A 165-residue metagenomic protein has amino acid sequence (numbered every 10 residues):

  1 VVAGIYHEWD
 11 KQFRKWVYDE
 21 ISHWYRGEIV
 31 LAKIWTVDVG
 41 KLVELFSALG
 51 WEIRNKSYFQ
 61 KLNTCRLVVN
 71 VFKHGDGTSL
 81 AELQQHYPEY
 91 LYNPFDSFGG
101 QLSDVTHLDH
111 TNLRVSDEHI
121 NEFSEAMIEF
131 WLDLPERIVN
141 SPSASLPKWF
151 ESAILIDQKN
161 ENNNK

Functional and structural regions predicted by a protein language model:
A3, H7-H110, D117, N121 (+1 more regions): Flexible secondary-structure boundary motifs
R14, L42, F123, D133 (+2 more regions): A generic signature of intrinsically disordered, low-complexity regions enriched in glycine/proline and charged/polar
V30-A32, S143-N160: Short, highly charged C-terminal tails/helix-capping segments
D109-F150: A hydrophobic membrane-anchoring alpha-helix module
N164-K165: Short catalytic/metal-binding and nucleic-acid-binding patches
